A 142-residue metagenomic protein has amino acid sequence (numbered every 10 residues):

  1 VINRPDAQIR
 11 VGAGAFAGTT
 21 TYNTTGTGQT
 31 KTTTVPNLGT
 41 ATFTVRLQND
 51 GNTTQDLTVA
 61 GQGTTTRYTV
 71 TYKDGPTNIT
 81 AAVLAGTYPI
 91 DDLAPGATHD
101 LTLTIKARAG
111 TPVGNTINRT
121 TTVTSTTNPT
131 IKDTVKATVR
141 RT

Functional and structural regions predicted by a protein language model:
V1-T142: Long beta-sheet-rich domains in secretory-pathway and surface-associated proteins
